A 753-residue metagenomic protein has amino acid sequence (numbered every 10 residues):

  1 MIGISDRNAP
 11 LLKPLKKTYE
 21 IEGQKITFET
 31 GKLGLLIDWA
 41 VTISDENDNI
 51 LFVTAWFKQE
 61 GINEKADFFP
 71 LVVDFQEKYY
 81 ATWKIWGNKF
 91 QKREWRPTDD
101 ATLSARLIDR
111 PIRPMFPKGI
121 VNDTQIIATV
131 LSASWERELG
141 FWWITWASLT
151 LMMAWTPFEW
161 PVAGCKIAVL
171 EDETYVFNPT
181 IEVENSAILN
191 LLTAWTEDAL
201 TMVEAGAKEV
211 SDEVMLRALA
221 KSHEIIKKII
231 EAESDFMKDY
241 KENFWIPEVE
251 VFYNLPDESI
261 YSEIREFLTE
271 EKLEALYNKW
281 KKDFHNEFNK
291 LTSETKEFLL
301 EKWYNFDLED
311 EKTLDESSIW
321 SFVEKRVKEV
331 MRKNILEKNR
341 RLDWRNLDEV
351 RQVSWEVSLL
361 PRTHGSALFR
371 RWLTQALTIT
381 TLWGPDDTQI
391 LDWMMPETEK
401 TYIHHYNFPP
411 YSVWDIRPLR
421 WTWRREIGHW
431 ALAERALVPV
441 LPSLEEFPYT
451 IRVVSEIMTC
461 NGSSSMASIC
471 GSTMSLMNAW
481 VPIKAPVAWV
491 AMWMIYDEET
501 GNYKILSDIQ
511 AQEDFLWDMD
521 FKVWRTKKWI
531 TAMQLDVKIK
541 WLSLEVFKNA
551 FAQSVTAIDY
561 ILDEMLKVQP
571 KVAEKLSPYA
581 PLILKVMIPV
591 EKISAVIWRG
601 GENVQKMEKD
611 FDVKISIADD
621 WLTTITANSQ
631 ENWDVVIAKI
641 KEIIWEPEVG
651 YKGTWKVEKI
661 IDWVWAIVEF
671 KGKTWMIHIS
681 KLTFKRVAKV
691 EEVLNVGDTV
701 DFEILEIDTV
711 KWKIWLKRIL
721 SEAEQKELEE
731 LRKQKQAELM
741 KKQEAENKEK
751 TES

Functional and structural regions predicted by a protein language model:
I2-F252: Long, basic N-terminal domains or extensions that often function in RNA/ssDNA interaction or organelle/cellular
I2-K58, I62-N63, D67, V251-P396 (+3 more regions): Extended amphipathic alpha-helical scaffolds
D38-T124, V130, E204, M215 (+4 more regions): Glycine-rich, flexible beta-strand/loop modules in the N-terminal catalytic cores of phosphate-handling
W39-T42, N49, R137-T156, V357-T380 (+2 more regions): Conserved phosphate/anionic-ligand binding catalytic regions in large, soluble enzymes, centered on
R110-K118, M153, G384-D387, P409-W414 (+8 more regions): Conserved helix-loop functional segments at active or binding sites
K118-T124, E159-P161, I229-E250, F306-D315 (+6 more regions): Flexible, glycine/charged-enriched surface loops at secondary-structure junctions
T156-K279, A479-E574: Mobile "lid/hinge" segments at catalytic clefts and subdomain interfaces of large enzymes
Y579-I583, I588-S753: Single-stranded RNA-binding regions, centering on S1/OB-family and related RNA-binding modules
